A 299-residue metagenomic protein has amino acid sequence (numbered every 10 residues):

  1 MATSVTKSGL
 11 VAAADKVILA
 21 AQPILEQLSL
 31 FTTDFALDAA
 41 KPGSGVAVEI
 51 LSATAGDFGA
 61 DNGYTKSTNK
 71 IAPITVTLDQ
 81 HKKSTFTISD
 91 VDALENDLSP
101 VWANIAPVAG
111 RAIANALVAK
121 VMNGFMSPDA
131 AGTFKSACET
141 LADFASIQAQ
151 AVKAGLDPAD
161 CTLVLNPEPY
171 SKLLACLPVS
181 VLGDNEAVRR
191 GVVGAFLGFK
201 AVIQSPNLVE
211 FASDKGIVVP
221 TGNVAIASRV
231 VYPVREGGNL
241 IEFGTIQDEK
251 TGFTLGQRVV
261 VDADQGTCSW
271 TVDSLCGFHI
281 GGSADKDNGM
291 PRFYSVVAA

Functional and structural regions predicted by a protein language model:
M1-L78: N-terminal "assembly arms/tails" that initiate or stabilize quaternary assembly in self-assembling proteins
A2-T33, V91-D97, L117-D129, T267 (+2 more regions): Short, Lys/Arg-rich flexible segments
G56-G59, K172-A175, I280-G281: Short helix/loop capping segments that flank catalytic or ligand/cofactor-binding pockets
K70-N96: Short acidic, glycine/tyrosine-flanked loop/strand segments centered on an H-E-D-like triad
D90, L165-P167, S274: Short, structured patches in soluble enzyme cores that scaffold and shape functional sites
D92-D160, P167-K172, M290-A299: Alpha-helical scaffold segments that mediate packing/assembly in large oligomeric complexes
A151-T251: Extended oligomerization regions of viral-like shell subunits
G237-A299: Extended, compositionally biased alpha-helical segments that mediate assembly or anchoring
